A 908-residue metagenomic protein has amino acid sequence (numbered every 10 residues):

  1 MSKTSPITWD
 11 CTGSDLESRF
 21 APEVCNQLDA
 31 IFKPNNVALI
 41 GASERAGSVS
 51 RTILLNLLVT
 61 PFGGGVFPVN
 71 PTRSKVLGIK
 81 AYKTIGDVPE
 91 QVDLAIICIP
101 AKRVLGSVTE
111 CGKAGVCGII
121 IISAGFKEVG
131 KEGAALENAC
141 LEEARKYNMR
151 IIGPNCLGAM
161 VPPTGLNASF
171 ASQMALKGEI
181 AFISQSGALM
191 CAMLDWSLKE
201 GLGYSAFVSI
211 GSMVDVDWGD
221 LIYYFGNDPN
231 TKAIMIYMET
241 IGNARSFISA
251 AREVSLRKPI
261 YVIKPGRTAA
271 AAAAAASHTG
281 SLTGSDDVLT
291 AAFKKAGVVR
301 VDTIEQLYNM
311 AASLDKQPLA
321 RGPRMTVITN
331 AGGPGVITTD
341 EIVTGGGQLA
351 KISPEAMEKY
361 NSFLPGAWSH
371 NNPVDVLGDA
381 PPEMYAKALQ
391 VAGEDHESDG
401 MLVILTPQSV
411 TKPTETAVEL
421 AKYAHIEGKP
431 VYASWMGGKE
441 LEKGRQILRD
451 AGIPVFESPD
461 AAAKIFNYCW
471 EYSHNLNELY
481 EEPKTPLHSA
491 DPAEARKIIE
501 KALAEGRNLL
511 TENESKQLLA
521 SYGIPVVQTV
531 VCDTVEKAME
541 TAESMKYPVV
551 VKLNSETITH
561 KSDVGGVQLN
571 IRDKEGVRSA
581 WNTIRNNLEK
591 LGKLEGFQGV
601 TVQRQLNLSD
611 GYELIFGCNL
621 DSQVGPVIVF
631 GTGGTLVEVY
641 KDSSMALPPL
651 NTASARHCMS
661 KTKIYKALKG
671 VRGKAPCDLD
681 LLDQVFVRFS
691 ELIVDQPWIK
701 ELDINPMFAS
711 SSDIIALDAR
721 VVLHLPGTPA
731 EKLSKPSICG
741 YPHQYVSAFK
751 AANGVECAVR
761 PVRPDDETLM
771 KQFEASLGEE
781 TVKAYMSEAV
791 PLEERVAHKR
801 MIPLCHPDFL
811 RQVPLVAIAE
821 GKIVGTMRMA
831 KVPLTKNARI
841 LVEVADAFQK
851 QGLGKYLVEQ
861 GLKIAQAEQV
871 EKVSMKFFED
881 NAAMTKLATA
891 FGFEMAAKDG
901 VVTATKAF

Functional and structural regions predicted by a protein language model:
S2-D718, L725-P726: Catalytic-core regions of core metabolic enzymes, especially those transforming organic acids/acyl-group intermediates
A716-V721, T903-T905: Generic detector of short, aliphatic-rich beta-strand segments that form the cores of beta-sheets in diverse domain
L725-F908: Long, contiguous binding/interaction regions
